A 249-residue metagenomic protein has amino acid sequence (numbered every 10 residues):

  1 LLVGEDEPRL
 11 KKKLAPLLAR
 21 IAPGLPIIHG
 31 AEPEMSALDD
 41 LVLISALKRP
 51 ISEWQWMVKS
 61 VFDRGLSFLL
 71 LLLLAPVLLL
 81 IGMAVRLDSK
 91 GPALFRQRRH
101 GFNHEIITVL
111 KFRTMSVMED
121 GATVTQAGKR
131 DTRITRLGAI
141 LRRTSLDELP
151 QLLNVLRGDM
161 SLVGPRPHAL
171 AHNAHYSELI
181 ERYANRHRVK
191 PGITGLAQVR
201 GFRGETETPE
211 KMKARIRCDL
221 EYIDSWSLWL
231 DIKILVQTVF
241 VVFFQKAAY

Functional and structural regions predicted by a protein language model:
L1-A75, Y249: N-terminal hydrophobic signal-anchor/signal peptide
P26, A31-M35, F95-R133, T194-R217: Short, glycine-rich, amphipathic interfacial segments at transmembrane boundaries or analogous
S36, L78, L87, Q97-H100 (+5 more regions): Short glycine- and Lys/Arg-enriched binding-loop motifs that mark or flank ligand-binding interfaces
D39-V42, S177-I180, K213-R217: Short glycine/proline- and charge-enriched loop/turn segments that cap or connect secondary-structure elements
K48-R49, R182-Y249: C-terminal terminal-structure detector
S52-E119, N154, L228-Y249: A hydrophobic, helix-centered structural microdomain
A127-K190, I234-V242: A short, structured surface patch at a secondary-structure boundary
